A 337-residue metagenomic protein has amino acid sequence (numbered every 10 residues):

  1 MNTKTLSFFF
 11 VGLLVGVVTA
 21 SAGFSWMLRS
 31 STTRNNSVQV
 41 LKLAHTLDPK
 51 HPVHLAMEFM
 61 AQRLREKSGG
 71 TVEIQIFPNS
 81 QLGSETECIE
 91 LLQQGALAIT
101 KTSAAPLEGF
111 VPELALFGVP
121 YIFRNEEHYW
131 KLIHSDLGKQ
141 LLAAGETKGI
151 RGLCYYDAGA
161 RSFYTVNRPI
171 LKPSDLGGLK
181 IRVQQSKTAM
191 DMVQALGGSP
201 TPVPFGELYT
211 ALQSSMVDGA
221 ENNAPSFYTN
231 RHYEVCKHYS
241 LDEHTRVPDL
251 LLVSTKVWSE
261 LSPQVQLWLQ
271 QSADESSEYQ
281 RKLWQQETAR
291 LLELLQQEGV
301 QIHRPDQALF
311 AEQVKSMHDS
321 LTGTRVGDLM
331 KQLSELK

Functional and structural regions predicted by a protein language model:
N2-E127, L137, G145-K337: N-terminal secretory/targeting leader peptides
L142: Thiol/selenol-based redox catalytic cores and closely related redox-interacting motifs
